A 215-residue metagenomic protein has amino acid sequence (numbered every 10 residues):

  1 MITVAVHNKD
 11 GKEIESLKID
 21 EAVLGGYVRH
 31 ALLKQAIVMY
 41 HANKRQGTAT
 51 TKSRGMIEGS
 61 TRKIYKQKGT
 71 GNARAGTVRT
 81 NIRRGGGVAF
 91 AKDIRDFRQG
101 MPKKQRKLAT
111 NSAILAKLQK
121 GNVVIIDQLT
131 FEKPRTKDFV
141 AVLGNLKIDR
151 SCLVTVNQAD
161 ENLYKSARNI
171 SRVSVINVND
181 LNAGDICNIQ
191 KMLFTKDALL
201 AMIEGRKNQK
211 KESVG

Functional and structural regions predicted by a protein language model:
M1-Q46, A91-G215: Extended polybasic, low-complexity segments that bind anionic RNA or targeting/receptor surfaces
T51-A91: Glycine/serine-rich anion-binding loops at beta->alpha junctions that coordinate negatively charged ligand groups
